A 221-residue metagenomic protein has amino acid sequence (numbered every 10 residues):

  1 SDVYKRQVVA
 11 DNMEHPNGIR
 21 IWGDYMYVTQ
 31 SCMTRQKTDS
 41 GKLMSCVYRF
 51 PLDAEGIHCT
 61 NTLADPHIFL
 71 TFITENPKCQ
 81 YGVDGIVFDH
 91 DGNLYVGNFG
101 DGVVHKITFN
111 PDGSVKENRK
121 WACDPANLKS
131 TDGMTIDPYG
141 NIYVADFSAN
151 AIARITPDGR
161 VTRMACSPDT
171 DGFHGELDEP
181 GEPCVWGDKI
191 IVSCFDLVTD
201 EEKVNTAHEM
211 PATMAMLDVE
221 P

Functional and structural regions predicted by a protein language model:
D2-Y4: Short, small-residue-biased leader/transition segments that mark boundaries at the very start of proteins
Q7-D11, H58-F72, V115-C123, T162-P168: Beta-propeller fold detector
A10-T34, F69-N93, D124-N141, D171-D188: Beta-rich, blade/repeat-based domains predominating in secreted/periplasmic proteins but also intracellular
V28-D39, L94-D101, I142-F147, V192-D200: Conserved beta-strand positions in repeat-built beta-propeller and related beta-rich domains
R35-K37, M44-V47, G102-V104, N150-I152 (+2 more regions): Structural signal for beta-propeller blades
M44, D91, G100-D101, Y139 (+3 more regions): Surface-exposed loop/turn positions within WD40 beta-propeller blades
F50-T60, I107-S114, V219-P221: Short loop/turn segments immediately following beta-strands, especially the blade-tip and inter-blade linker loops
E182-P221: Blade-level signature of beta-propeller repeat domains, shared across WD40, Kelch, NHL, RCC1 and BNR/Asp-box propellers
